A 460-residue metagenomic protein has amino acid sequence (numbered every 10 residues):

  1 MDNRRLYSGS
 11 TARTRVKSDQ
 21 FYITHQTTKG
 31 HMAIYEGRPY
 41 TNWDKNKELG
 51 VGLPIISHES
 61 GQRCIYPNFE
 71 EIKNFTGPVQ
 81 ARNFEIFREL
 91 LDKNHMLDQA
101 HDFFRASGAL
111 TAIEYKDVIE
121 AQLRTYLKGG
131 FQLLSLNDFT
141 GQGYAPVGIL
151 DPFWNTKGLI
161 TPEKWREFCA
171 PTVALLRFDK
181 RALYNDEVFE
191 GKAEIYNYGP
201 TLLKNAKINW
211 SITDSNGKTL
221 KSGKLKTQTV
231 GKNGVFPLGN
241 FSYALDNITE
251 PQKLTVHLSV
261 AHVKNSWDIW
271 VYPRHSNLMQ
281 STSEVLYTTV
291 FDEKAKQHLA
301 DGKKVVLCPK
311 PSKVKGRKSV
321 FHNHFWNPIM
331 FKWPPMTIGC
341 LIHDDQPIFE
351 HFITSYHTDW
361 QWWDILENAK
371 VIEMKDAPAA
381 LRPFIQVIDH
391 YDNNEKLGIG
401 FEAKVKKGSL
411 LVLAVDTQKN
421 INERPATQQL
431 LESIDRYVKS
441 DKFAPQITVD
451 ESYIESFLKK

Functional and structural regions predicted by a protein language model:
M1-L150: Substrate-binding/catalytic cleft of secreted carbohydrate-active enzymes, primarily glycoside hydrolases
T14-R15, G61-C64, N137-T140, E194 (+3 more regions): Short, solvent-exposed loop/turn segments at secondary-structure junctions
T28, A33-P39, P311-S319, W326-P425 (+1 more regions): Catalytic beta-strand/loop cores that center a nucleophilic Ser/Cys/Thr and support acyl-enzyme chemistry
L133-G199, I208: Aromatic-rich peripheral "rim/lid" segments of glycoside hydrolase catalytic domains that contact and position glycan
E187-T227, L238-F241, P251-V260: Beta-strand-rich binding/interaction modules
Q228-V230, V263-Q280: Short beta-strand elements
G234-D246: Exposed aromatic-hydrophobic patches
T282-I329, K407-S409, I434-Y437: Short alpha-beta junction capping motif
